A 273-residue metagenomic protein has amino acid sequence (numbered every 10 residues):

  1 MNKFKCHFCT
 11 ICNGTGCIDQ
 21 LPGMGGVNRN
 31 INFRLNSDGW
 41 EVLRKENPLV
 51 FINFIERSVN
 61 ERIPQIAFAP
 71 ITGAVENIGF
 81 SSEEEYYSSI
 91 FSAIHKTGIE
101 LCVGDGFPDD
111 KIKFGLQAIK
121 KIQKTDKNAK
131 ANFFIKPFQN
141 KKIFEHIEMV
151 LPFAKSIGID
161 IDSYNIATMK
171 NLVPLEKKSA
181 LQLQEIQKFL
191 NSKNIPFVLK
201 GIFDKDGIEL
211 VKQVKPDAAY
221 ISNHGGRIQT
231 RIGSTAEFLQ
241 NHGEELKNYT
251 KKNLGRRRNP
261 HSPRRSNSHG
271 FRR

Functional and structural regions predicted by a protein language model:
N2-E209, Q213, G225-I228: Active-site entrance/lid segments in N-terminal catalytic domains of soluble metabolic enzymes
C12, S222, E245: Change "in soluble alpha/beta enzymes" to "in soluble alpha/beta proteins
I66-A74, G243, N248, K252-R258: Catalytic-site beta-strand/loop segments enriched in glycine and acidic/polar residues
K141-L151, F203-P216, N241-Y249, N259-R273: Catalytic cores of alpha/beta
I161-S163, V214-G233, R265-R273: Glycine-rich phosphate-binding active-site loops on the catalytic face of alpha/beta enzymes
V173, T230-E245: C-terminal helical cap(s) of enzyme catalytic domains, especially alpha/beta-barrels
V198-K200, Y220-S222, K252-R256: Short, conserved beta-strand edge motifs with alternating hydrophobic and charged residues
R227, R258-N259: Gly/Ser/Thr-rich helix-start
